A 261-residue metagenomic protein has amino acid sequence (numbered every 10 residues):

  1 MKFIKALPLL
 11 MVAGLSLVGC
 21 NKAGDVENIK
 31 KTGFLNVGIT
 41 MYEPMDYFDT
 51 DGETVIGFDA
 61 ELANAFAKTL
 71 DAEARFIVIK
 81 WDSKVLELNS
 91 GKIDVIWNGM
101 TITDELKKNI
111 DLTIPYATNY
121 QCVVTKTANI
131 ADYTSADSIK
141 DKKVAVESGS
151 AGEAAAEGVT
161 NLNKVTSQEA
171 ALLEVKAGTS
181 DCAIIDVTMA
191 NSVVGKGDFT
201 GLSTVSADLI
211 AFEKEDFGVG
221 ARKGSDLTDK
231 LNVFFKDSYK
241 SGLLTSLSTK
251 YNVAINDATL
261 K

Functional and structural regions predicted by a protein language model:
S16-G19: C-terminal motif of bacterial Sec signal peptides marking the signal peptidase cleavage site
N21, A60-T69, S148-S150, K214-A254: Extended ligand-binding regions for polar small-molecule ligands
K22-G24, A151-T166, S203-D208, V233-K261: Ligand-binding clefts/hinges and TM-proximal coupling segments of bilobed small-molecule sensing domains
E27-G99: Extracytoplasmic small-molecule ligand-binding "clamshell" domains of the periplasmic binding protein/Venus flytrap
N28, K126-K143: Flexible hinge/capping segments at coil-to-helix
A60, F76-E87, A131, S148 (+1 more regions): Short helix-initiation/N-cap motifs at beta->coil->alpha
M100-K108, A155, D181-E213: A ligand-binding cleft/hinge motif common to bilobed small-molecule-binding domains
T118-T125, G195-K236, A254-K261: Periplasmic-binding protein-like
